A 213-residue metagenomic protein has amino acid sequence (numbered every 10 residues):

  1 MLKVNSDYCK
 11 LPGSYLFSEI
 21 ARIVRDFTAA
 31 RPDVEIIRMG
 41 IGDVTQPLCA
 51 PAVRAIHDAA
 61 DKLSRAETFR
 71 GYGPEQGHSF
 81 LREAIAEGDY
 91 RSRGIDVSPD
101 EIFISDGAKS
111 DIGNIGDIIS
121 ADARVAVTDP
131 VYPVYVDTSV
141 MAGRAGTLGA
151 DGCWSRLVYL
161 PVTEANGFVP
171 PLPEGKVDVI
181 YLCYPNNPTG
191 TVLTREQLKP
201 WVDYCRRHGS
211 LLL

Functional and structural regions predicted by a protein language model:
M1, S210-L211: Acidic/proline-rich low-complexity IDRs
L2-K3, D7-D106: N-terminal small-domain helix-loop-helix segment of the aminotransferase-like
L16-S18, R38, S110, P133 (+2 more regions): N-terminal, helix-rich and Lys/Arg-enriched segments in bacterial and organellar proteins
R31, R207-H208: Helix C-cap/helix->beta junction micro-motif
I37-M39, A126, V158, L213: Hydrophobic/aromatic beta-strand patches that form the interior of the parallel beta-sheet core in alpha/beta enzyme
E67-R207: Conserved core of the PLP fold type I
Y184, L212-L213: Residue-level marker for buried hydrophobic side chains located in beta-strands that build the well-ordered beta-sheet
